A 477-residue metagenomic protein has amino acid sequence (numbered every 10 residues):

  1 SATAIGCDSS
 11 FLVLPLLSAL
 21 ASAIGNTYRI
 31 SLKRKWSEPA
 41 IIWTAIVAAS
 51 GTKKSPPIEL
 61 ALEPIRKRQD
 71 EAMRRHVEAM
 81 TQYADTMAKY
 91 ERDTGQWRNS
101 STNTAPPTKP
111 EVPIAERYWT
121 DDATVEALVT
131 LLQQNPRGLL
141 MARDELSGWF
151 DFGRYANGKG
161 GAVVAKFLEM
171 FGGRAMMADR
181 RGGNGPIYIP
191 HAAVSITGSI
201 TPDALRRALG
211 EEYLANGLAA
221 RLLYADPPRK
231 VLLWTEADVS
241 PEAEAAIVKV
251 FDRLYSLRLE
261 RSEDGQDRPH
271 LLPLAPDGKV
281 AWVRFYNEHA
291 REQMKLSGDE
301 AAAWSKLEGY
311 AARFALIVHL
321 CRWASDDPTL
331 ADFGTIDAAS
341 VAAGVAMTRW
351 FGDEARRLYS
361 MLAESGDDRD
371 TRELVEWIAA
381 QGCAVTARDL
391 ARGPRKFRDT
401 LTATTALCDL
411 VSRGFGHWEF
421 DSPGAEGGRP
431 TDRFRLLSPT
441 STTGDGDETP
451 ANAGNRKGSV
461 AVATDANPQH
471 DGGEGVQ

Functional and structural regions predicted by a protein language model:
S1-Q477: Phosphate-handling catalytic cores of nucleic-acid transaction enzymes
